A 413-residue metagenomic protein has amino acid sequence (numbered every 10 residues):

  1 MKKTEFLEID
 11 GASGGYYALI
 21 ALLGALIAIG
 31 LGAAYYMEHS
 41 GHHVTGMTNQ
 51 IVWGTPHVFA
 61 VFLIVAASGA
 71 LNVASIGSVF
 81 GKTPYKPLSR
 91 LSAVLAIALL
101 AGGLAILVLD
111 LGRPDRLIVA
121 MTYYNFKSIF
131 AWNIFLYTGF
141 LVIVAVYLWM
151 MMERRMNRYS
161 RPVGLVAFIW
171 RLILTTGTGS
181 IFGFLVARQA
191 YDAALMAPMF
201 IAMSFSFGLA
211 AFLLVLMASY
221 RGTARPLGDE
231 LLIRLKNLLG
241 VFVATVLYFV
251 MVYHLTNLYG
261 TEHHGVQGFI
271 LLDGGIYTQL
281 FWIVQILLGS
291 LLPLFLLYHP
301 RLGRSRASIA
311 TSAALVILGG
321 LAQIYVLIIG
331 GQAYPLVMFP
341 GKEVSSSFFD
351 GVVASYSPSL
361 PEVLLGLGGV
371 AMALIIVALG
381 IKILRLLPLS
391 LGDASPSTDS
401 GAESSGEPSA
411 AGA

Functional and structural regions predicted by a protein language model:
M1-I29, H42-M47, Y123-Y124, Y334-A413: Extramembrane terminal tails and long inter-domain/linker segments of multi-pass membrane proteins
E5-G11, L22-A28, K82-P84, T122 (+7 more regions): Long, contiguous internal "core" modules enriched in hydrophobic/ aromatic residues
A12-V65, A96-L99, G103-L107, V144-Y147 (+3 more regions): Terminal, non-catalytic protein-protein interaction segments that mediate quaternary/complex assembly
A34-H57, L109-F130, G179-F200, L227 (+2 more regions): Membrane-interface interhelical loops and short amphipathic "cap" helices that link adjacent transmembrane segments
Y35-T45, G77-Y85, S89, L111-P114 (+2 more regions): Juxtamembrane/interface segments at transmembrane-helix termini
I51-I118, F130-W132, L136: Membrane helical hairpin/interfacial module
A60-V65, W132-A145, Y277-S290, D350-I375: Hydrophobic alpha-helical transmembrane segments
V284-L287, L292-L364: C-terminal hydrophobic structural anchor segments that stabilize assembly/packing rather than catalytic chemistry
